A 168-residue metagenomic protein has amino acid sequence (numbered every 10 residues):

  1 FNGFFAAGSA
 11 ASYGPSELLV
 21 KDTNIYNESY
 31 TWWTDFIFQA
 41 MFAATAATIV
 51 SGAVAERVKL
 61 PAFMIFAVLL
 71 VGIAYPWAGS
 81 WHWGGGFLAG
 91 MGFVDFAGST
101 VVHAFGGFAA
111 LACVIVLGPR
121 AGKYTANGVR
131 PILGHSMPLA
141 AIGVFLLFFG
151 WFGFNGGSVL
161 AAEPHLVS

Functional and structural regions predicted by a protein language model:
F1-S168: Hydrophobic alpha-helical transmembrane bundles of multi-pass membrane proteins
